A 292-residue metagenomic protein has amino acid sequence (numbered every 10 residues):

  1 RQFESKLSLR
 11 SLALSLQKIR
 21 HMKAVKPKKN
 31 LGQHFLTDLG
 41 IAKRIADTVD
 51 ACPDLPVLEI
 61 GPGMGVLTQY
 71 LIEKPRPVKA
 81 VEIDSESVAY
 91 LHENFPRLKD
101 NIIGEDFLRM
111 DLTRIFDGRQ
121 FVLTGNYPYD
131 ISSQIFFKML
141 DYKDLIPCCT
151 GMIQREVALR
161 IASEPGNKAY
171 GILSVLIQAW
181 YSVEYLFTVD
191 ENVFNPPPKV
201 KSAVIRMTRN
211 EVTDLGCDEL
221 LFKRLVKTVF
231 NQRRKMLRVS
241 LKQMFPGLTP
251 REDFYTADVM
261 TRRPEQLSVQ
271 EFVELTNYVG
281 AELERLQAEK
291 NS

Functional and structural regions predicted by a protein language model:
E4, S8-T228, L248, E265 (+1 more regions): Catalytic cores of RNA-modifying enzymes
R233: Primarily a LysM-type cell-wall glycan-binding module
S240, D253, K290-S292: Class I Rossmann-like S-adenosyl-L-methionine
P250-A257: N-terminal export/assembly leaders
